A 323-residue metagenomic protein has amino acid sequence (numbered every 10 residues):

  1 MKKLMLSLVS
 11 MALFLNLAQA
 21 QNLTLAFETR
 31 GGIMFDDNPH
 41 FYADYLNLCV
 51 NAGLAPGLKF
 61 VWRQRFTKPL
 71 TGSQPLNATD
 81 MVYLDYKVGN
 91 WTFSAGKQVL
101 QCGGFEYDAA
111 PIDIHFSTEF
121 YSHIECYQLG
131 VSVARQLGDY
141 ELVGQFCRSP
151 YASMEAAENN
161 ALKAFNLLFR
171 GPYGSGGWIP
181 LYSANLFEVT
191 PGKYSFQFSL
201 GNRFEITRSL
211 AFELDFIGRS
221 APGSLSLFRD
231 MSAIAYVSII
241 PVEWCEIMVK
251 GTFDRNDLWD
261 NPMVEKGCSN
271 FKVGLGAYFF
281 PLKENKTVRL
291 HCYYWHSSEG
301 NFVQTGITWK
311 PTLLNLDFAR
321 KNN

Functional and structural regions predicted by a protein language model:
N22-G31, P39-Y151, G171-P172: Outer membrane beta-barrel
L23, P56-F60, N90-S94, D139-G144 (+5 more regions): Repeated loop/turn-to-beta-strand initiation elements of outer-membrane beta-barrel proteins
F27-I33, W62-F66, A95-K97, G144-R148 (+8 more regions): Transmembrane beta-barrel strands of outer-membrane/channel proteins
I33-D37, K68-G72, Q101-F105, P150-M154 (+8 more regions): Gram-negative outer-membrane beta-barrel proteins
P39-L46, P75-D80, K87, E125-L129 (+6 more regions): Residues that define the transmembrane beta-barrel architecture of outer-membrane proteins
L48-A52, V82-Y86, V131-R135, L167-G171 (+4 more regions): Residues on the lipid-exposed face of transmembrane beta-strands in outer-membrane beta-barrel proteins
N160-L162, L167-F271: Detector for outer-membrane/organellar transmembrane beta-barrel domains, recognizing the amphipathic beta-strand
V273-P281, G300-N323: Outer-membrane beta-barrel "beta-signal"
